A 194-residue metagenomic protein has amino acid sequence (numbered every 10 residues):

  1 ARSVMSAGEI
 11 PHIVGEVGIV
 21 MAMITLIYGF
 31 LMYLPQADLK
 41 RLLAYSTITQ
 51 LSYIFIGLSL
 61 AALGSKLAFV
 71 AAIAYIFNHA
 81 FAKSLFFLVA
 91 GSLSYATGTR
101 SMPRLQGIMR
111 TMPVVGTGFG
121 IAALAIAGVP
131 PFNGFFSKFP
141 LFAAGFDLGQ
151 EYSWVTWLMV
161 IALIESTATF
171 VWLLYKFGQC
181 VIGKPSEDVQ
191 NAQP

Functional and structural regions predicted by a protein language model:
A1-K184, D188, A192: Hydrophobic transmembrane alpha-helices and their helix-loop junctions in integral membrane proteins
